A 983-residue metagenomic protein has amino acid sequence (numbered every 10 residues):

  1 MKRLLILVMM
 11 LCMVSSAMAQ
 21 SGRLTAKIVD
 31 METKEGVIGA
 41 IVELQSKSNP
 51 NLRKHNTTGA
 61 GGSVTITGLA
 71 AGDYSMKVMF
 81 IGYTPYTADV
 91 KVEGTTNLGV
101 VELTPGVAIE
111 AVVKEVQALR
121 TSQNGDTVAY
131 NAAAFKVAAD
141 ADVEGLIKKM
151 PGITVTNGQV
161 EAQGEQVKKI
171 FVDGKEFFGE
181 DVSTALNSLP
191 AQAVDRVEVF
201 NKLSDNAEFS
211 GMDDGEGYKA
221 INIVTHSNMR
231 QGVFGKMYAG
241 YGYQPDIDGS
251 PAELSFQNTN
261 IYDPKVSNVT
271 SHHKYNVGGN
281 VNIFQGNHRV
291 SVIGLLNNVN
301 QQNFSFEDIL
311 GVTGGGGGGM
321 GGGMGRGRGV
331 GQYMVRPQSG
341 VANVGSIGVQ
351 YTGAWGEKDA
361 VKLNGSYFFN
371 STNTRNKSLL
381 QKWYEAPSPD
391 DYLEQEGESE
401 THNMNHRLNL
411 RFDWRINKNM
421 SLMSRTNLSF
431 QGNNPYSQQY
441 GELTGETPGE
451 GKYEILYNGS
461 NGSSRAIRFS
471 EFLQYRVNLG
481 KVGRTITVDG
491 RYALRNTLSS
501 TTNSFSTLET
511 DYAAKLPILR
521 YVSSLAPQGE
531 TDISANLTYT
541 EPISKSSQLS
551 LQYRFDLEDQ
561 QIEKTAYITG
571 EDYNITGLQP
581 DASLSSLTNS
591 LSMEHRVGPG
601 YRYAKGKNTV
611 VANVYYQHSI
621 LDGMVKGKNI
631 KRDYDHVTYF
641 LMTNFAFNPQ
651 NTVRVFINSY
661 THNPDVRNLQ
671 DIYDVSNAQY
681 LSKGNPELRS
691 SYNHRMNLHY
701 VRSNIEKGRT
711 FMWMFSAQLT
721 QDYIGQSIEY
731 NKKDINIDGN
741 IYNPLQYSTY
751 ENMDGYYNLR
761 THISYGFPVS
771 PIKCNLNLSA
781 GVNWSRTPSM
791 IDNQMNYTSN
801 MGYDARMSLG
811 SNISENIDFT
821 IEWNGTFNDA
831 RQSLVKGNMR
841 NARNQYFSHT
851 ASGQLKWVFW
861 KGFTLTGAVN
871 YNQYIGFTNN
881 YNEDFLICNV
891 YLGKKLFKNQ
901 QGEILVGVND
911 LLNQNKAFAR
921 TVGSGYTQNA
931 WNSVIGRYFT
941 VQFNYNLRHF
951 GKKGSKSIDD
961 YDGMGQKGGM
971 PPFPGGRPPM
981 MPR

Functional and structural regions predicted by a protein language model:
M13, Q20, G61, K77 (+16 more regions): Membrane-proximal, glycine/serine-rich, low-complexity loop/turn segments characteristic of large bacterial
E32-K47, T121-Q123: Short, ordered, surface-exposed loop/turn motifs in non-cytosolic proteins
K47-S63: Short, acidic Ser/Thr/Gly-rich low-complexity loop/linker segments typical of extracellular and cell-surface proteins
S48-N51, D73, K77-D89, L119: A short, solvent-exposed loop/turn motif at the edges and junctions of modular extracellular/periplasmic domains
D126, Q302-G331, R375-E394, G441-L456 (+7 more regions): Surface-exposed loop/turn segments flanking beta-strands in extracellular/periplasmic regions
V269-S271, S339-V341, E400-H402, N461-R465 (+10 more regions): Replace "Gram-negative outer membrane beta-barrel proteins" with "bacterial and organellar outer membrane beta-barrel
E396, D532-S534, L578-S586, K683 (+2 more regions): Outer membrane beta-barrel strand-and-loop segments of large Gram-negative receptors, especially TonB-dependent
V522, Q548-N651, V835-A842: Signature of Gram-negative outer-membrane beta-barrel scaffolds
